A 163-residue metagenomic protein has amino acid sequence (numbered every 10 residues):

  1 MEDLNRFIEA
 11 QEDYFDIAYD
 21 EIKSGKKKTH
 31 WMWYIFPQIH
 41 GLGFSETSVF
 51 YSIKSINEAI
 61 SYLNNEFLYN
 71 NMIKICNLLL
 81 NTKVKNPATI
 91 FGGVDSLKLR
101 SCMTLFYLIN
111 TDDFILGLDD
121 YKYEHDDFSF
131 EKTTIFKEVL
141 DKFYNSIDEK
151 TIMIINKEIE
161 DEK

Functional and structural regions predicted by a protein language model:
M1-D16: Extreme N-terminal tail/first-helix region
E12, K23, H40, L80 (+1 more regions): Hydrophobic/aromatic-lined pockets within catalytic cores
Y14-F15, S55, L99: N-terminal alpha-helical segment
Y19-G25, N86-F91: Short helix-to-loop capping/linker segments positioned immediately adjacent to catalytic or ligand/cofactor-binding
E21-I56: Hydrophobic/aromatic-rich, well-ordered segments within soluble, folded domains that form packed cores
S61-I115: Mid-chain, well-packed structural core segment of small domains
D113, G117-K163: Charged phosphate-binding loop/patch that engages nucleotide di/tri-phosphates or the phosphate backbone of nucleic
